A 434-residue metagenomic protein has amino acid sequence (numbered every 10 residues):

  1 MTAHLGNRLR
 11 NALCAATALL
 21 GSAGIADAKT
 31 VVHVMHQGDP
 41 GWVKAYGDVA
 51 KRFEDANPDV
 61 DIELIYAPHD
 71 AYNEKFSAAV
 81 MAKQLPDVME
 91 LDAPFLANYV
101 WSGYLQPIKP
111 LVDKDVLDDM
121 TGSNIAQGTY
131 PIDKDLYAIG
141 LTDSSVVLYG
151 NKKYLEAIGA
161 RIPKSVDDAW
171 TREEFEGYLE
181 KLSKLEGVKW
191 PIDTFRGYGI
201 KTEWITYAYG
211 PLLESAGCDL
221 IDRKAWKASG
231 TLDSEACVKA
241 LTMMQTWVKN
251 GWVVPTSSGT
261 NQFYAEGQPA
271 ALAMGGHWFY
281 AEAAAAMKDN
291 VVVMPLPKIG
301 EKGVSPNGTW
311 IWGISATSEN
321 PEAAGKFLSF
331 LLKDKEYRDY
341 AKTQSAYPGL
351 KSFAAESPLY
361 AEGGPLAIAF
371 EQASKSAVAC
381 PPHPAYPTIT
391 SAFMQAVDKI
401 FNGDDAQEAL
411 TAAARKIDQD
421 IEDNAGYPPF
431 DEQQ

Functional and structural regions predicted by a protein language model:
T30-V32, D48-S123, A138, E156-P163 (+4 more regions): Extracytoplasmic "Venus flytrap"/periplasmic binding protein-like
V31-D48, A67-H69, S144, P384: Extracytoplasmic "Venus flytrap"
P40-D61, Y149, K153-Y154, F393 (+1 more regions): Short, polar/charged alpha-helical segment
A93-V147, I205, V292-P297, P358-E362 (+2 more regions): Hinge/lid segment of periplasmic solute-binding proteins
G128-T129, D289-M294, K342-Q395, K399 (+1 more regions): Long, aromatic- and glycine/proline-rich binding clefts that accommodate carbohydrate-like moieties
D133-L141, V146, E173-K227, A270-L272: Extracytoplasmic/periplasmic solute-binding protein
Y149-K152, N307-E319: A bilobed periplasmic-binding-protein/Venus flytrap-type ligand-binding module shared by bacterial periplasmic
E176-S183, A216-P255, L296: Glycine-centered hinge/linker elements that transmit conformational signals in sensory and ligand-binding systems
